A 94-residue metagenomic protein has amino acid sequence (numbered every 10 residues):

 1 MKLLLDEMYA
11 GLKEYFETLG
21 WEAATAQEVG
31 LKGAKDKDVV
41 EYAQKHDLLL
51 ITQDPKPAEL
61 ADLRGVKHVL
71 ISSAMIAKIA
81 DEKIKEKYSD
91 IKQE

Functional and structural regions predicted by a protein language model:
M1-L3, Q44-L49: Short active-site oxyanion
K2-L19, L31, K37-V40, A58-E94: Acidic, PIN/NYN-like endoribonuclease modules and their adjacent C-terminal/linker elements
E22, L49, K67: Residue-level detector of anion-binding/catalytic polar loops
A23-T25, Y42-A43: A short, structure-level motif marking secondary-structure boundaries and short turns
T25-L31: Short, flexible loop segments at the rims of nucleotide/cofactor-binding pockets, characterized by
D47-A61: Acidic, metal-binding active-site segment of PIN/NYN-like and related structure-specific nucleases
